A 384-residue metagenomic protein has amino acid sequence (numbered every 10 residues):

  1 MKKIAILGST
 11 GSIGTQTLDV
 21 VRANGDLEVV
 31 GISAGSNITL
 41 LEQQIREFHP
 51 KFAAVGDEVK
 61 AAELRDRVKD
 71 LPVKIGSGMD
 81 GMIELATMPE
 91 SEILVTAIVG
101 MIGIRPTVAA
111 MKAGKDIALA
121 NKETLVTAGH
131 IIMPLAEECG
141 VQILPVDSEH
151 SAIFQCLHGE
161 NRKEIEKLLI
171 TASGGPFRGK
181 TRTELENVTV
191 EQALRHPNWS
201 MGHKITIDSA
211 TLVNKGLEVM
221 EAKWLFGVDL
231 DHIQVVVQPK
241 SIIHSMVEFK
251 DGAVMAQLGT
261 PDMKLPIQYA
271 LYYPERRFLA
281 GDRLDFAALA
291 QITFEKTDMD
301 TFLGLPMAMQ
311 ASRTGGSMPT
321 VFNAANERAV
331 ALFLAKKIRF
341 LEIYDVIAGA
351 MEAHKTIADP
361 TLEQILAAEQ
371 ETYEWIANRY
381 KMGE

Functional and structural regions predicted by a protein language model:
M1-E384: Catalytic, metal-anchored helix/loop core of enzyme active sites in primary metabolism
